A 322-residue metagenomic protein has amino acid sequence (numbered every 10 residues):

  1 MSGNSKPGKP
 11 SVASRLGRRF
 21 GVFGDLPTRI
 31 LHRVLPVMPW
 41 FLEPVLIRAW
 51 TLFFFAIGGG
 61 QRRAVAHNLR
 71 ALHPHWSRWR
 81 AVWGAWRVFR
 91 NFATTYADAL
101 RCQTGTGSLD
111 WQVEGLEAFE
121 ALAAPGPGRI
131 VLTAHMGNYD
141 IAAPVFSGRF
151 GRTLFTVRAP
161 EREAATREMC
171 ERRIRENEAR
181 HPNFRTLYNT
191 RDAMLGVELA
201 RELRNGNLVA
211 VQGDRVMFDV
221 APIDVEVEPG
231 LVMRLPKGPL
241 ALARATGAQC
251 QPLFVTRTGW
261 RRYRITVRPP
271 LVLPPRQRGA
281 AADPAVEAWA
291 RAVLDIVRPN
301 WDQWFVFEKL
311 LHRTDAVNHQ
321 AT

Functional and structural regions predicted by a protein language model:
S2, W86, G148-R152, T190-T322: Non-catalytic C-terminal accessory region of glycerolipid acyltransferases and related lyso-lipid remodeling enzymes
S2-T133, N138, R172-I174: Membrane-anchoring hydrophobic helices of lipid-metabolizing enzymes
I30, A64, E117, I141 (+4 more regions): Short Gly/charged-rich anion-binding patches and loops
W50, P160, P269-L271: Short, histidine-centered active-site or binding-site loop motifs used for metal coordination, general acid-base
R63-A64, R162-A164, V232-P236: Active-site metal-coordination segments of metallo-dependent hydrolases
Q112-E114, R185-L187, R268: General small-molecule cofactor/ligand-binding pocket signal
P125-T190, D219-A221: Catalytic core of membrane glycerolipid acyltransferases/transacylases, capturing the structured, soluble-facing
